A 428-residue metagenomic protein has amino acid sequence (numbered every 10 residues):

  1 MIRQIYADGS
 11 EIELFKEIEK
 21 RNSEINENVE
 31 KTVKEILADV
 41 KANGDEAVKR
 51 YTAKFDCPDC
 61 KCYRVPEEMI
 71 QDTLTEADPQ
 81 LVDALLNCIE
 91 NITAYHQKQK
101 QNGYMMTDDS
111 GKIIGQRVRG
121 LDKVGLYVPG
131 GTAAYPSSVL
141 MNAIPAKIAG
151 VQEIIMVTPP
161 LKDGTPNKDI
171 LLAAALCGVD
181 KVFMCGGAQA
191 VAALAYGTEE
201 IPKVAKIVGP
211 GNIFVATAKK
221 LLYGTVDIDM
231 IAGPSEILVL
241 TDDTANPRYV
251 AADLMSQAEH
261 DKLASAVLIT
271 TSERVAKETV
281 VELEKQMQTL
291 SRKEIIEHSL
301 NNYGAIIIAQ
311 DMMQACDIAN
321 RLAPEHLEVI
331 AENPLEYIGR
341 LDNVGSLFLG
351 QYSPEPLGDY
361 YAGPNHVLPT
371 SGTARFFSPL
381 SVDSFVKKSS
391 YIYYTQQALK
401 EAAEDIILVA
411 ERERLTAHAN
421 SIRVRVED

Functional and structural regions predicted by a protein language model:
M1-D122: N-terminal Rossmann-like NAD(P)+-binding subdomain of aldehyde/semialdehyde dehydrogenases
M106-L172: Conserved small-residue-rich beta-alpha loop and adjacent elements that most often cradle the phosphate/pyrophosphate
M141-Q152, A175-C177, A195-I201, K219-L221 (+1 more regions): Alpha-helix C-terminal capping segments
Q152-K162, A266-E273, T279, G350: Short internal beta-strands
G178-Y249, D253-S256, H260-S265: Conserved NAD(P)+-binding/catalytic subdomain of aldehyde/semialdehyde dehydrogenases
M230-N302, I306: A conserved active-site cap/scaffold subdomain adjacent to cofactor or substrate pockets
N320-D428: C-terminal core of ALDH-fold dehydrogenases
